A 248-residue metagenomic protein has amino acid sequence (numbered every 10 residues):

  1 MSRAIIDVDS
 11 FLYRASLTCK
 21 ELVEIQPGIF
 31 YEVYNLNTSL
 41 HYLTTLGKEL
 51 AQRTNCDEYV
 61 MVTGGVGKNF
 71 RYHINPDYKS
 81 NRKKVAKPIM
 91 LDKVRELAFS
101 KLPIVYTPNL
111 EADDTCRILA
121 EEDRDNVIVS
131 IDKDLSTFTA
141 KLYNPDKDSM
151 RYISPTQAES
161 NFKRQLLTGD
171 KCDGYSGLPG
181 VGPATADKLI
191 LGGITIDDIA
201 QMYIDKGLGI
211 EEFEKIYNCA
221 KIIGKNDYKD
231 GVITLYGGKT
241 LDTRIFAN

Functional and structural regions predicted by a protein language model:
M1, A247-N248: Polar low-complexity intrinsically disordered regions
M1-S2, I210: Extreme N-terminus of proteins, especially the signal/transit-peptide cleavage junction and the first residues
S2-D123, A140-S149: Noncatalytic, basic helical substrate-engagement surface that gates or grips nucleic-acid strands
I29-F30, S80-A247: Extended two-metal-dependent nuclease catalytic cores across DNA- and RNA-processing enzymes
